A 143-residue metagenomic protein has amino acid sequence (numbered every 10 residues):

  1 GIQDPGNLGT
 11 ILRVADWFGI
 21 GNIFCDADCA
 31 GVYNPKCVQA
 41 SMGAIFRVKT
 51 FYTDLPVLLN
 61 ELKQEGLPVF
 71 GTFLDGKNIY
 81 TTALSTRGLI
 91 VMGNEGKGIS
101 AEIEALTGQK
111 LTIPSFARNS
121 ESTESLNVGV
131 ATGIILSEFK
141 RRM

Functional and structural regions predicted by a protein language model:
G1-D75: RNA substrate-binding interface of SAM-dependent RNA methyltransferases
D4, L12, F46, L74 (+4 more regions): Short, flexible micro-motifs
L8, M42-G43, F70, M92 (+3 more regions): Short glycine-rich loop/turn motifs that provide flexible caps or phosphate-binding loops at active sites
W17, V32-G43, A101-M143: Structured adenosyl-cofactor binding patch, chiefly the S-adenosyl-L-methionine
G66, R87-N94, T132-R142: Short flexible/disordered coil segments
F70-T123: Active-site/ligand-binding-proximal alpha/beta "capping" segment
